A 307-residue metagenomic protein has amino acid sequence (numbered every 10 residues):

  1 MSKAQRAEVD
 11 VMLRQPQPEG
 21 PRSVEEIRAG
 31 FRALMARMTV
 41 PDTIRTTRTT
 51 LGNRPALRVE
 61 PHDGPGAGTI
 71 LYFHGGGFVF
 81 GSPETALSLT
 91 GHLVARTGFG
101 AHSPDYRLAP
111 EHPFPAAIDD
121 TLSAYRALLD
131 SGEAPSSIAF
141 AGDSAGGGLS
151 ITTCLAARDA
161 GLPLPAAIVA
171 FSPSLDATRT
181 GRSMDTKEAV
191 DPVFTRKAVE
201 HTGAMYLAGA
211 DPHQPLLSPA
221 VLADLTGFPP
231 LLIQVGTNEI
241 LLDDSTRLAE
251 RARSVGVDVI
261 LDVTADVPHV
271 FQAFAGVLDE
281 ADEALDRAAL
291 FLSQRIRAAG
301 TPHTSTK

Functional and structural regions predicted by a protein language model:
M1-G64, S293, R297-K307: A glycine/proline-hinged amphipathic helix-loop "lid/cap" segment that gates access to hydrophobic ligand pockets
A67-G76: Short beta-strand element of the alpha/beta-hydrolase
S82-P83, H102-S137, A275-A281: Catalytic nucleophile-loop/oxyanion-hole region of alpha/beta-hydrolase and closely related hydrolase-like folds
E84-S103: Short amphipathic alpha-helix adjacent to the substrate-entry channel of hydrolases
G142-C154: Glycine-rich nucleophile elbow surrounding the catalytic serine of serine-hydrolase chemistry
L155-H213: Hydrolase active-site cap/lid region
I233-V235: Short beta-strand/loop motif that positions the catalytic acidic residue of the alpha/beta-hydrolase fold
R247, R253-K307: C-terminal catalytic histidine-bearing segment of alpha/beta-hydrolase fold enzymes
